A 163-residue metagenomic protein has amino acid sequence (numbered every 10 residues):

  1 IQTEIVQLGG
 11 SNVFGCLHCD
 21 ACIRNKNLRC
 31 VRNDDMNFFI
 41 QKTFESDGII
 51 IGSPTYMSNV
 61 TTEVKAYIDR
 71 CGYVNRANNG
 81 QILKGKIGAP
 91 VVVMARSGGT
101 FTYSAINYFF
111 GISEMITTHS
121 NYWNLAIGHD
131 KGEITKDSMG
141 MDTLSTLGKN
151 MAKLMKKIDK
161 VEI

Functional and structural regions predicted by a protein language model:
Q2-S11: A short beta-strand-loop structural module common to alpha/beta enzyme folds
S11-T43: Cysteine-cluster motifs in flexible loop/terminal segments that predominantly coordinate metals
C16-C19, Y103, K131: Short aromatic-enriched loop/helix-cap "lid" or pocket-rim segments at secondary-structure transitions that line
D20-N25, D69, K136-D137: Short, hinge-like loop/turn segments at secondary-structure boundaries
V31-Y122: Helix-loop-strand module that forms the ligand-binding subsite of alpha/beta enzymes
F38, G111-I163: Glycine-rich phosphate/pyrophosphate-binding loop and the adjoining helix
